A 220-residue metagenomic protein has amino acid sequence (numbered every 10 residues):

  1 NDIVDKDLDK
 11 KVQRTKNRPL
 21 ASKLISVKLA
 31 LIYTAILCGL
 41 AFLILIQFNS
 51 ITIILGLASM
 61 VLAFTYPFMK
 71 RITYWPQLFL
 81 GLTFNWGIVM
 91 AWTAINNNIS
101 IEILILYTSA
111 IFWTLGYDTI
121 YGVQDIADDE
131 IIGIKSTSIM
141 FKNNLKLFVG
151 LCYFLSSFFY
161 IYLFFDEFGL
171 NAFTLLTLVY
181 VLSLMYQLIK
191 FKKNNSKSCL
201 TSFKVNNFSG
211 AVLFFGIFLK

Functional and structural regions predicted by a protein language model:
N1, A63-P67, S109-T114, Y121 (+1 more regions): Alpha-helical transmembrane segments of multi-pass membrane proteins
N1, D9, Q13, Y117 (+2 more regions): Alpha-helical transmembrane segments and their lipid-water interface positions in multi-pass membrane proteins
V4, L115-I134: Membrane-embedded alpha-helices of multi-pass transport/permease systems
K6-G56, F112, I131-L170: Multi-pass membrane catalytic core of lipid/isoprenoid biosynthesis enzymes
R18-I105, Y162, S183-K193, F208: Intramembrane alpha-helical segments
A41, I88, W113, Y117 (+3 more regions): Alpha-helical transmembrane segments of multipass membrane proteins
E102-W113, G169-L176: Alpha-helical transmembrane segments
F158, Y162-K220: Extended hydrophobic alpha-helices typical of membrane-associated regions
